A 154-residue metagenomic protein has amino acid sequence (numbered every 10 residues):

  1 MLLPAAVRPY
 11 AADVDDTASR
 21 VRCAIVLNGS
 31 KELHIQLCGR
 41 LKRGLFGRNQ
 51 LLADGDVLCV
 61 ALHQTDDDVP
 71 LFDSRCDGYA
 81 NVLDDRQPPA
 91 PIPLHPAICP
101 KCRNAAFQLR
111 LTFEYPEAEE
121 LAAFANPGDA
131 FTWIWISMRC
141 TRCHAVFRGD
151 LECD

Functional and structural regions predicted by a protein language model:
M1-A6, T17-G55, T65-Q87, P93-A130: Short recognition patches in nucleic-acid-associated and regulatory proteins
D13-D15: N-terminal strand-loop-strand beta-hairpin
A53-V60, W133-M138: Short, hydrophobic/proline-enriched secondary-structure or compact coil segments at domain edges
G55-L58, P70, A145-E152: Short, well-ordered strand-loop elements centered on a beta-strand within folded domains, enriched for acidic residues
A122-D154: Acidic, proline/glycine-rich low-complexity IDRs
